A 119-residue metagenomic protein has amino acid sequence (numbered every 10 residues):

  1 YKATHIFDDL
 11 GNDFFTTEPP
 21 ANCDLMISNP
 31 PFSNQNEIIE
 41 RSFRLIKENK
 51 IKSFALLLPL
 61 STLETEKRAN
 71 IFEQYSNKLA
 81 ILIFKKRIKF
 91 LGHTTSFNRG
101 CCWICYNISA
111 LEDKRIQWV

Functional and structural regions predicted by a protein language model:
Y1-V119: Class I S-adenosyl-L-methionine-dependent methyltransferase catalytic core
